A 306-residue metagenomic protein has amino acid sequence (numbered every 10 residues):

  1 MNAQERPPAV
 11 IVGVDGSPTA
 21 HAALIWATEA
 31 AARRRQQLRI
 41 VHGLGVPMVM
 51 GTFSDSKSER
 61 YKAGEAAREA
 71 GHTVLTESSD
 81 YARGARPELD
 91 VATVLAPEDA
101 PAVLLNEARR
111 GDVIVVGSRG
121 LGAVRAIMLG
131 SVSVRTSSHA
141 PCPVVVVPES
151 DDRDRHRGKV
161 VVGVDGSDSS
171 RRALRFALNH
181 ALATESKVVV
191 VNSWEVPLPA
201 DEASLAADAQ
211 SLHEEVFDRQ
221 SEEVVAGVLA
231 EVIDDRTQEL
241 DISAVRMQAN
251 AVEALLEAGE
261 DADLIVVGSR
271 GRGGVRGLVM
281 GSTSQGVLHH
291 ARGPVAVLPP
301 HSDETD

Functional and structural regions predicted by a protein language model:
M1-R6, T19, W26, K62-E65 (+4 more regions): Structural beta-alpha unit
N2-R60, K159-S211, D234-T237, D241-V245: Small/aliphatic-rich secondary-structure junction motif
A20-A23, A27, A31, A108 (+8 more regions): Small-residue (primarily alanine) positions within well-ordered alpha-helices, especially packing/interaction faces
L24-T28, A32, I40-G43, R68-L75 (+3 more regions): Conserved N-terminal glycine/acidic-rich loop preference
E59-T73, A209-E223: A short acidic, glycine-rich active-site loop that binds or catalyzes chemistry on phosphate/adenosine moieties
V113-R135, R157, L264-H290, E304: Glycine-rich, Arg-bearing micro-motifs that act as flexible, cationic patches
G117-S118, V144-E149, V295-P299: Short beta-strand elements of ligand-binding domains
S133-D152: Short, structured interface segments
